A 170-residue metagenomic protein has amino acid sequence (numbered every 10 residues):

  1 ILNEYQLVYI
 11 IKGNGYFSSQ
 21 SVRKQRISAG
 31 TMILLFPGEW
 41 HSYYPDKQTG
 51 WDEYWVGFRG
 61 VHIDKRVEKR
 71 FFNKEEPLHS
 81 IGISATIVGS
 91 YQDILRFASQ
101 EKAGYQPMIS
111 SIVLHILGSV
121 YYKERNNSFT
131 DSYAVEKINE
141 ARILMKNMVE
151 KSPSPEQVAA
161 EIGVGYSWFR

Functional and structural regions predicted by a protein language model:
I1-K74, Q106: N-terminal regulatory/effector-sensing and dimerization cores that precede helix-turn-helix DNA-binding domains
I10, M145-V149: Short helix-to-turn junction characteristic of helix-turn-helix DNA-binding domains, especially the helix
S18-S19, Y44, R66, H79 (+2 more regions): Short, hydrophobic secondary-structure boundary micro-motifs
R66-T130, I143: Amphipathic alpha-helical segments enriched in hydrophobic/aromatic residues interleaved with Lys/Arg
G104-P107, D131-K137, E150-S152: Cytosolic nucleotide-utilizing catalytic cores of signal-transduction proteins
E136-L144: Pre-recognition alpha-helix immediately N-terminal to the DNA-recognition helix within helix-turn-helix or winged-helix
M148-R170: Basic/polar phosphate-binding segments, predominantly the helix-turn-helix DNA-binding elements of transcriptional
